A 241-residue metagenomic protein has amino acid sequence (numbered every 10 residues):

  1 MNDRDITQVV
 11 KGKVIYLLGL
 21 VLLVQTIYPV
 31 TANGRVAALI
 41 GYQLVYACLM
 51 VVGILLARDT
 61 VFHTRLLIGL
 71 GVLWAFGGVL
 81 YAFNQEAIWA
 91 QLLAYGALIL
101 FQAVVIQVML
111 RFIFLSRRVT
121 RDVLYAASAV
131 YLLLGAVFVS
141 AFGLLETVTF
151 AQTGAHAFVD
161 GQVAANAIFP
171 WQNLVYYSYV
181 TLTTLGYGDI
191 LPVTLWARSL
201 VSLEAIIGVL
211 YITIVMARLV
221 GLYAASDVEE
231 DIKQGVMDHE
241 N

Functional and structural regions predicted by a protein language model:
N2-L18, F62-H63: N-terminal membrane topogenic signal
V10-Q25, G69-W74: Alpha-helical transmembrane segments
T26-L39, G53-F62, N84: Short, hydrophobic transmembrane alpha-helix segments
P29-L39, V137-Y176: Outer-pore turret/helix-boundary of cation channels
N33-A47, I68, Q91-F101, Q172-V175: Structural signature of hydrophobic alpha-helical transmembrane segments
F62-L73, Q91-L98, R118-S128: Cytoplasmic-side transmembrane-helix entry/capping segments in multi-pass membrane proteins
I106-A151: Pore-domain transmembrane helices of cation channels
I168-E230: Pore domain of cation channels
